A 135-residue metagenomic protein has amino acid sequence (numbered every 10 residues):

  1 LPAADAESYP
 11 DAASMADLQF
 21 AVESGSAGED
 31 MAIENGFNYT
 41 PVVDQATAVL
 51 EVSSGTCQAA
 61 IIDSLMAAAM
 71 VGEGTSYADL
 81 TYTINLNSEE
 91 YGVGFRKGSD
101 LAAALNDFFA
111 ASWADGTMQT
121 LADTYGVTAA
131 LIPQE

Functional and structural regions predicted by a protein language model:
L1-Q19: Flexible hinge/capping segments at coil-to-helix
P2-A3, E23-S26, D44-Q45, I61-V71 (+1 more regions): Beta->alpha turn/N-cap motifs
E7-S8, S24-A27, T40-S54, E89: Short helix-initiation/N-cap motifs at beta->coil->alpha
P10, F20-N35: Secondary-structure junction motif
A13-A16, I33-N35, A46-I61, L65-M66 (+1 more regions): Short helices/loops that flank or line small-molecule/ion binding pockets
G28-M31, F109-Y125: Periplasmic-binding protein-like
V52, A60, V93, L105 (+1 more regions): Residue-level signal for nonpolar/aromatic packing positions in well-ordered secondary structure
S64, A68-A110, T128-E135: Periplasmic-binding protein-like
